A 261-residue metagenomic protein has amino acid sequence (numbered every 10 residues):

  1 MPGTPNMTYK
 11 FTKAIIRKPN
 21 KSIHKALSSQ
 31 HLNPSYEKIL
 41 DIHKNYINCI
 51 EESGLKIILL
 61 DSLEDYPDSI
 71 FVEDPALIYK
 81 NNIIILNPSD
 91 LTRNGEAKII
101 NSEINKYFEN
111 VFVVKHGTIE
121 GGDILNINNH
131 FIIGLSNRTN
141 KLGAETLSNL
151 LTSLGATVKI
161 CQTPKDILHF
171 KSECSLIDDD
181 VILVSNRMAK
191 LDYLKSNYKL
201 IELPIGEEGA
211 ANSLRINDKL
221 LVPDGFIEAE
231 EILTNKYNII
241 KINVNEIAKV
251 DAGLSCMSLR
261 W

Functional and structural regions predicted by a protein language model:
P2-W261: The feature marks the mature, well-folded catalytic cores of soluble enzymes
